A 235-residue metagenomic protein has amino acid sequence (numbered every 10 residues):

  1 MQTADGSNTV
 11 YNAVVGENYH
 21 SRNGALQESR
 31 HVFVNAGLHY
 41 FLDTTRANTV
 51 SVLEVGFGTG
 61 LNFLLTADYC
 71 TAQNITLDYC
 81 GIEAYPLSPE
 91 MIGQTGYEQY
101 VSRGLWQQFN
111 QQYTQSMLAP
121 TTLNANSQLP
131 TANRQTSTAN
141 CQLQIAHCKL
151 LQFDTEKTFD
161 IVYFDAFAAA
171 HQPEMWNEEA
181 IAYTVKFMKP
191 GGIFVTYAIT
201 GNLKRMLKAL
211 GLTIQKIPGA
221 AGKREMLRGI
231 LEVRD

Functional and structural regions predicted by a protein language model:
M1-V50, A67-V101: Rossmann-like AdoMet
T49-G58: Conserved class I S-adenosyl-L-methionine
G60-L64: Glycine-rich SAM-binding Motif I of class I
G93-T155: S-adenosyl-L-methionine
L143-I145, F159-A166: Short SAM/SAH-binding signature in class I
N177-P190: A short glycine-rich, Lys/Arg-flanked "PGG" loop and its adjoining helix->strand segment in the class I
G191-A198: Conserved beta-strand signature within the Rossmann-like core of class I S-adenosyl-L-methionine
T200-D235: Class I S-adenosyl-L-methionine
